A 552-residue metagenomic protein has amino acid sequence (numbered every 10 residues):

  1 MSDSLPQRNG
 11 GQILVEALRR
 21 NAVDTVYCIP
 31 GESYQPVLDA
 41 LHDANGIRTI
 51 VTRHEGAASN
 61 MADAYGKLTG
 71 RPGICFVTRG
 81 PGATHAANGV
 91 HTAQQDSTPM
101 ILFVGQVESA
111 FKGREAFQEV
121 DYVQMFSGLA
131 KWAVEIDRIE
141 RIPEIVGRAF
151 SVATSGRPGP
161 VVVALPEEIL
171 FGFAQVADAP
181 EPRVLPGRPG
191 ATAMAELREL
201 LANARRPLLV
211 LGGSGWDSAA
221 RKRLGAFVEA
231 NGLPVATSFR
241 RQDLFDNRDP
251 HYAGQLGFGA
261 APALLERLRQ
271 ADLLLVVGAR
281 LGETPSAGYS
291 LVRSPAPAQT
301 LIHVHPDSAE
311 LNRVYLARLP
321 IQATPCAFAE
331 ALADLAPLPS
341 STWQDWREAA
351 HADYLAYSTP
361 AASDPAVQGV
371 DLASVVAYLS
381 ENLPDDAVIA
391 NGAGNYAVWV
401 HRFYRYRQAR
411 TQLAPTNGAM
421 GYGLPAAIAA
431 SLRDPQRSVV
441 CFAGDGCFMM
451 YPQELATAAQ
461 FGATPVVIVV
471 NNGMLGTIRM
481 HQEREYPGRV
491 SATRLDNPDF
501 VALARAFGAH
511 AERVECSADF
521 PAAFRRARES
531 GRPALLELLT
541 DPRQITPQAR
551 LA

Functional and structural regions predicted by a protein language model:
M1-L5, E140, V176, E199 (+2 more regions): Phosphate/pyrophosphate-binding active-site segments
I13-V23, A64-G70, Q94, V152-R157 (+6 more regions): Glycine-rich phosphate/diphosphate-binding loops that line cofactor/substrate pockets in enzymes
L14-V15, R19-N21, I29, V37-H42 (+1 more regions): Active-site diphosphate/adenylate-binding microenvironment
Q35-S109, A263, Q270-E283, V398-L475: Thiamine diphosphate
K67, G213-I302, R405-Q436, M449-Q453 (+3 more regions): Glycine-rich, anion-gripping cofactor-binding loops and their flanking helix/strand elements in enzyme active sites
F103, K112, F117-Q118, N312-V314 (+3 more regions): Thiamine diphosphate
V104-I145, E167, R241-A349: Glycine-rich, acidic loop regions that bind phosphate or pyrophosphate groups
R148, V152-N203, S358-T359: Conformationally flexible catalytic loops at phosphate/diphosphate-handling active centers
